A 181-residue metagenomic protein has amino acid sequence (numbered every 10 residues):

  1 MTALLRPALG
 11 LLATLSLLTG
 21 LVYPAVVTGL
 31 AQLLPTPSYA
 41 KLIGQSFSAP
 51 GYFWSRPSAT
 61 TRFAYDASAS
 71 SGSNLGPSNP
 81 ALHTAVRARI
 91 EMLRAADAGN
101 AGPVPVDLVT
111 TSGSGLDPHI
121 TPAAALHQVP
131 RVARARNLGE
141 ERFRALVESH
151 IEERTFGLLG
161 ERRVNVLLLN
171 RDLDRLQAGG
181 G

Functional and structural regions predicted by a protein language model:
M1-P7: Cytosolic-side transmembrane helix boundary signature
A8-V26: Hydrophobic membrane-insertion alpha-helices, especially the h-region of bacterial N-terminal signal peptides
G20, A25-Q128, A135, R142 (+1 more regions): Flexible, solvent-exposed loop/hinge segments and secondary-structure transition points
R131-G181: Extracytoplasmic/periplasmic C-terminal soluble domains
